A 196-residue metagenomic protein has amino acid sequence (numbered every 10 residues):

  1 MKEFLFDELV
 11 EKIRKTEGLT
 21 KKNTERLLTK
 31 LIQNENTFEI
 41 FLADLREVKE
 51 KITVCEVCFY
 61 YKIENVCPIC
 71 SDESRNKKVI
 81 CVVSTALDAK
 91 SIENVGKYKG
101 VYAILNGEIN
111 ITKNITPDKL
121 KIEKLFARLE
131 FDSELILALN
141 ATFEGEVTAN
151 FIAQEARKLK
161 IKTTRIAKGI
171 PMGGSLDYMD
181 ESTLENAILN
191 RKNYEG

Functional and structural regions predicted by a protein language model:
K2, E8, K99, F126-R128 (+1 more regions): Long C-terminal interaction/binding lobes of large macromolecular proteins
E3, K21, K119, Y178: Electropositive phosphate-/nucleotide-binding environments in soluble metabolic enzymes
L5-L31: Helix-hairpin-helix
L9, Q33-T53: Short Cys/His-rich Zn2+-coordinating modules
E17, E35, V48, Y60 (+3 more regions): Conserved phosphate/pyrophosphate-binding and hydrolysis machinery centered on Walker-type P-loop NTPases, extending
T29, N94, Q154, K158: Short, well-ordered alpha-helices that flank and scaffold nucleotide-derived cofactor binding pockets
D44-K90: Cys/His-rich short segments
D72-E134, A138-T142: Extended interfacial segments that mediate partner engagement and assembly in macromolecular machines
